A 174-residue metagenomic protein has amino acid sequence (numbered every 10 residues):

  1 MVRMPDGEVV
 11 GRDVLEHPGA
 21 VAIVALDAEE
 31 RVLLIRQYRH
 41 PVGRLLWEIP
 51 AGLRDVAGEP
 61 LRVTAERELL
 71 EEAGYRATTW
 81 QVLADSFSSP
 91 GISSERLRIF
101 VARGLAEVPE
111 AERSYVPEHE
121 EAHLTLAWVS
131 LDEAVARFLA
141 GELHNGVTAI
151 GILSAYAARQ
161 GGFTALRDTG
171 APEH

Functional and structural regions predicted by a protein language model:
M1-V24, A28-E29: Acidic, metal-coordinating catalytic segment for phosphate/diphosphate chemistry, firing primarily on the Nudix
P18-R44, E48-I49: A glycine-rich, hydrophobic loop/mini-helix early in the fold
G19-A22, L53-H144, A165-G170: Unchanged
L26, A102-R103, A155: Short beta-strand-to-turn element immediately C-terminal to the catalytic PLP-Schiff-base lysine in fold type I
V42, F100, I152: Short hydrophobic/aromatic patches on beta-strands that form ligand-binding or substrate-lining surfaces
T148-H174: Short, amphipathic C-terminal "tail helix"
